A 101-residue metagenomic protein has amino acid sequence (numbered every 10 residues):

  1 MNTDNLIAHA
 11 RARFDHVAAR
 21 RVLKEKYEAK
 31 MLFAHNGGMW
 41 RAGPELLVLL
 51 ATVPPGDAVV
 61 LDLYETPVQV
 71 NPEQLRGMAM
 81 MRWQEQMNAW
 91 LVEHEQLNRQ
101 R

Functional and structural regions predicted by a protein language model:
M1-R101: A preference for well-ordered globular domain cores that mediate specific macromolecular interactions or catalysis
